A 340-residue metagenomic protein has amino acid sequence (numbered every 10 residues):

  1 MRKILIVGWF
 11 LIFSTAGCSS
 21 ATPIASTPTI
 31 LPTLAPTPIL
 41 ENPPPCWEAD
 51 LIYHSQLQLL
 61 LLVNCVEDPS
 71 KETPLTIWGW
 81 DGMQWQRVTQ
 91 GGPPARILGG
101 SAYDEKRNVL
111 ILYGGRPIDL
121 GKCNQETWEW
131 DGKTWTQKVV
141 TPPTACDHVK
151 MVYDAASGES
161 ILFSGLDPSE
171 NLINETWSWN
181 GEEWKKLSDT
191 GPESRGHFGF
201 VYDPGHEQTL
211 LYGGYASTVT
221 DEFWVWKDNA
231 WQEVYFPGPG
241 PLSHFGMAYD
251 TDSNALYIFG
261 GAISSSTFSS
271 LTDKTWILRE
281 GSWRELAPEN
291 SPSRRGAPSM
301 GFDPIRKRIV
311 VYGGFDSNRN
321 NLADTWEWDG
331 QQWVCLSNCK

Functional and structural regions predicted by a protein language model:
M1-I6: Bacterial N-terminal signal peptides that target proteins for export
T15-G17: C-terminal motif of bacterial Sec signal peptides marking the signal peptidase cleavage site
S19-A21: Bacterial signal peptide processing site
T29-K340: Kelch-like beta-propeller repeat domains
